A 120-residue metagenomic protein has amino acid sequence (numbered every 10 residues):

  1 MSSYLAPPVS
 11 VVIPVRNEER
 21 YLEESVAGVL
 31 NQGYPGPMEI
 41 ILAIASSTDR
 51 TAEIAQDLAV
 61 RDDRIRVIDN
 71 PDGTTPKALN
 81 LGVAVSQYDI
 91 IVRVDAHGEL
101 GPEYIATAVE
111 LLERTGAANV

Functional and structural regions predicted by a protein language model:
M1-G28: N-proximal low-complexity "stem/linker" segments adjacent to membrane-targeting elements
Y21-E23, D49-L58, E103: Acidic helix N-cap motif at the loop->helix transition within catalytic regions of sugar-transfer enzymes
A27-P37: Short, acidic, metal-binding catalytic loop of nucleotide-sugar glycosyltransferases
I44-E53, D72, G98: A conserved acidic beta->alpha catalytic loop
N70-S86, T107: Glycine-rich, basic loop-to-helix element that forms the pyrophosphate-binding segment of sugar-nucleotide handling
I91: Short aromatic/hydrophobic "clamp" motif used to bind/position activated sugar donors
V94, G98-Y104: Hydrophobic/aromatic residue at the end of a short beta strand that borders the catalytic acidic motif
E103-V120: Conserved donor NDP-sugar-binding/catalytic core segment of glycosyltransferases
